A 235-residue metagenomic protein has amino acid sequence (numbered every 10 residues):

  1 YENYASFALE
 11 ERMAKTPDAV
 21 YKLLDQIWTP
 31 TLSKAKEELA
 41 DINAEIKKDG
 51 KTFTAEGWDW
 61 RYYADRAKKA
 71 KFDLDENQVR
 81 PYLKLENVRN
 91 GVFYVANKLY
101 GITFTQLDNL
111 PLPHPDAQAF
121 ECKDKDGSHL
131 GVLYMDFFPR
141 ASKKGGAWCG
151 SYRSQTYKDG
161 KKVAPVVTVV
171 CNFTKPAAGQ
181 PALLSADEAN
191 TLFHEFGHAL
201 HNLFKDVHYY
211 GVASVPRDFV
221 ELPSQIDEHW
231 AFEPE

Functional and structural regions predicted by a protein language model:
Y1-K175, H229-E235: Active-site-proximal, well-structured secondary-structure segments within enzyme catalytic domains
E2, G197-Y210: Catalytic Zn2+-binding segment of zinc metalloproteases
L9-M13, A178, F204-V212: Short, flexible helix-adjacent loops and helix caps
P81, L85, A178-A189, V212-P216: Alpha-helix N-cap/helix-initiation motif
A96, K175, Q180-L203, S224: Active-site recognition of the HExxH zinc-binding catalytic motif
L110-H114, F196, P216: A short beta-turn/loop motif at secondary-structure boundaries
Q118, V167, D187-A189, L222: Residue-level detector of short, conserved catalytic/binding motifs and their immediate flanks
H129, K205-E235: Acidic/histidine-rich catalytic neighborhood
